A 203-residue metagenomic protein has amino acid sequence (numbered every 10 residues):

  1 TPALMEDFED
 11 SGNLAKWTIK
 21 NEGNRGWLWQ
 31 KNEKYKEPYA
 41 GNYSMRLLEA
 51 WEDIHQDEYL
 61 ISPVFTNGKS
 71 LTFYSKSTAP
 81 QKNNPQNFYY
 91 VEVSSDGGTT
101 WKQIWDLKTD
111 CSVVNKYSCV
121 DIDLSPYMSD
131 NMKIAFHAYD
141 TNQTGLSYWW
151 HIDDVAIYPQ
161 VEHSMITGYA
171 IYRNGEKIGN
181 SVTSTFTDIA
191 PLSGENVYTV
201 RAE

Functional and structural regions predicted by a protein language model:
T1-E52, Q86, C111, Y117-S118: Extracellular glycan-recognition surfaces and repeat-rich motifs
F8, L60-Q81, Y89, D130-D140 (+1 more regions): Extracellular beta-strand-rich recognition modules
W51-G68, S118-D121: Short beta-strands within extracellular/lumenal beta-sheet-rich domains
D53-Y59, N83-N84, D140-P159: Extracellular carbohydrate recognition
V91-S95: Conserved Ser/Thr-centered positions that define the repeating blades of beta-propeller domains
T99-M128: Extracellular carbohydrate recognition and processing domains and analogous Trp-centered ligand-binding platforms
K177-T183: Short beta-strand segments within Ig-like beta-sandwich modules, predominantly Fibronectin type-III
D188-E203: Beta-strand-rich modules
